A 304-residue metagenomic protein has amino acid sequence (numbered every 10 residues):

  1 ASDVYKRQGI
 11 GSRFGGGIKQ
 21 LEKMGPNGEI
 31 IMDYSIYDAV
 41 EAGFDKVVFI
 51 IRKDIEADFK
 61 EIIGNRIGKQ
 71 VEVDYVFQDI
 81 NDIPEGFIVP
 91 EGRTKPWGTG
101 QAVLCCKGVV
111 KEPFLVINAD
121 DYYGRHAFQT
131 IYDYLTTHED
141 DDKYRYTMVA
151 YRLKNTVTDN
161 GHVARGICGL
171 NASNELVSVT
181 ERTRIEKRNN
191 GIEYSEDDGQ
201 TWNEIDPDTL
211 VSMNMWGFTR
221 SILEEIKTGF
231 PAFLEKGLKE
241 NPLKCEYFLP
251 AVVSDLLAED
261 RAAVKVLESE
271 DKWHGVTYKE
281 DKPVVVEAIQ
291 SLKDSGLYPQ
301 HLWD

Functional and structural regions predicted by a protein language model:
A1-Y5: Short, small-residue-biased leader/transition segments that mark boundaries at the very start of proteins
G11, Y122-G124: A short, conserved beta-strand element in the Rossmann-like catalytic core that flanks the donor/metal-binding loop
K19-Y34: Short catalytic helix/loop segments, enriched in acidic residues and glycine and frequently bearing histidine
I30-F49, E61-I62: A short, N-terminal amphipathic alpha-helix
I67-P113: Short phosphate-binding loop-to-helix
E112-Y122: Short beta-strand-to-loop acidic/aromatic patch adjacent to the donor-nucleotide binding site
R125-M215, R220: Conserved core of the sugar-phosphate nucleotidyltransferase
I226-R261: A C-terminal functional module that forms or caps the active site or interfaces directly with catalytic machinery
